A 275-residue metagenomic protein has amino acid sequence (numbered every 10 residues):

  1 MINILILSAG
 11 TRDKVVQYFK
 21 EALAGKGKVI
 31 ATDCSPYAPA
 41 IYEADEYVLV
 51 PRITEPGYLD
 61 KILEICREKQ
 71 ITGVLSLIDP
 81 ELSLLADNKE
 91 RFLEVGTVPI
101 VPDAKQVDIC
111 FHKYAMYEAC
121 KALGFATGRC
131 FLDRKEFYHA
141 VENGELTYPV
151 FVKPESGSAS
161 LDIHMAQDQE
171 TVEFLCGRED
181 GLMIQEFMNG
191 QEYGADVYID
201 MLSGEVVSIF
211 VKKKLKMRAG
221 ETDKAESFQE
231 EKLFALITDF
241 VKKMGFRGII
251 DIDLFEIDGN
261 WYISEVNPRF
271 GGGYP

Functional and structural regions predicted by a protein language model:
M1-I100: ATP-binding N-terminal substructure of ATP-dependent carboxylate-amine bond-forming enzymes
A40-Y42, G57-D60, D108-H112, S160-I163 (+1 more regions): Short, charged, surface-exposed secondary-structure boundary motifs
V107-N189, M201-S203, E231, A235: Active-site nucleotide/adenylate-binding loops and adjacent lid/helix of ATP-dependent enzymes
I163-F240, M244-G245, F255-E256, N260-Y262: Phosphate-binding site of ATP-dependent enzymes
K214-L215, R269-G271: A short acidic/small-residue loop/turn micro-motif
E226-S227, F270-P275: ATP-dependent carboxylate-activation loops
I249-D253: Flexible, glycine/charged-enriched surface loops at secondary-structure junctions
